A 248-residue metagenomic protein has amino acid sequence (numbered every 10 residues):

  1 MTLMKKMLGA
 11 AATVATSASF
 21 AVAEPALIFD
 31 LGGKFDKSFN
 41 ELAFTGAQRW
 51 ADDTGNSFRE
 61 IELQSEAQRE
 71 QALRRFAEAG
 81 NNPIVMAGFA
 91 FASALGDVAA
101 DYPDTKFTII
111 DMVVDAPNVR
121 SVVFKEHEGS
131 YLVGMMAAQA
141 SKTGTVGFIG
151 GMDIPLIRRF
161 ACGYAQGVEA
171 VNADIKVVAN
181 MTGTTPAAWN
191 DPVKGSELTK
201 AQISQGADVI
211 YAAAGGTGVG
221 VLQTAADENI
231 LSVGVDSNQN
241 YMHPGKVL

Functional and structural regions predicted by a protein language model:
M1-A23: Gram-negative bacterial Sec-dependent N-terminal signal peptides
F20-L248: A residue-level marker of the well-folded mature domains of exported/periplasmic proteins
